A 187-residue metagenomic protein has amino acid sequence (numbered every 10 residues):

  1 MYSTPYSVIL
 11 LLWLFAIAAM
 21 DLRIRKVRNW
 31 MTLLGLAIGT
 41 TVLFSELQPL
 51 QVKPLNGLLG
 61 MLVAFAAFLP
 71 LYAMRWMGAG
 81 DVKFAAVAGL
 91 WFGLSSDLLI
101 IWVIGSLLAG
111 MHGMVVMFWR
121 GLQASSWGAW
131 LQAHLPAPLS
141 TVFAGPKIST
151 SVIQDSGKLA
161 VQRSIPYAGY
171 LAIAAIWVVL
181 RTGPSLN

Functional and structural regions predicted by a protein language model:
M1-N187: A membrane-topology feature that recognizes alpha-helical transmembrane segments and their immediate juxtamembrane
